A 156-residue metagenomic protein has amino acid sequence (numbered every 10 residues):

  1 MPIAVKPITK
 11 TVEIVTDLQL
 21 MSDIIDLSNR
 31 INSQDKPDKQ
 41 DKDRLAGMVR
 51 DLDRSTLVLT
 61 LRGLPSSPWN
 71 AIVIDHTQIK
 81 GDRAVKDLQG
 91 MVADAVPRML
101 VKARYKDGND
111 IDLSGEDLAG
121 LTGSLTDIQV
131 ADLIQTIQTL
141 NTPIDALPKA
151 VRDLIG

Functional and structural regions predicted by a protein language model:
M1-T9: Short, intrinsically disordered N-terminal pre-domain segments
I3, L20-K39, D43-G156: Short, surface-exposed, charged amphipathic helix/loop patches that serve as local interaction elements
